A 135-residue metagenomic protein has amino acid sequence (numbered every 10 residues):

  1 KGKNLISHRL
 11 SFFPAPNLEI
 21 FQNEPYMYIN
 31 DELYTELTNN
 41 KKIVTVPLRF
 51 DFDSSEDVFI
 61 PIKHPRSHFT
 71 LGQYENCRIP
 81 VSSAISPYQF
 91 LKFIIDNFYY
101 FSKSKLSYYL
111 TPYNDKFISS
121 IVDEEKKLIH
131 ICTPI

Functional and structural regions predicted by a protein language model:
K1-H8, P112, F117: Short intrinsically disordered, low-complexity coil segments enriched in acidic
K3-I85: An exposed acidic His-Trp-rich patch
C77-I135: Long, compositionally biased interface segments
